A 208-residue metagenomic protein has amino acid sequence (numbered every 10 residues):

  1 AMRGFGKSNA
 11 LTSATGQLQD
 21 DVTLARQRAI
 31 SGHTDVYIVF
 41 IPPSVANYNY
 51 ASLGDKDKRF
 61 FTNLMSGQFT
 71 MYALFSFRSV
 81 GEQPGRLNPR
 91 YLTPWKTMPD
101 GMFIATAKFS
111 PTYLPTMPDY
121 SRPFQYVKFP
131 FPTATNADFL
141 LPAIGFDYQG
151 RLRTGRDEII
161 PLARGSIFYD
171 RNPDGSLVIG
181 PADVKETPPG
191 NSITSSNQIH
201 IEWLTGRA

Functional and structural regions predicted by a protein language model:
M2-T23, Q27, D35, F40-A208: N-terminal helix-rich module
